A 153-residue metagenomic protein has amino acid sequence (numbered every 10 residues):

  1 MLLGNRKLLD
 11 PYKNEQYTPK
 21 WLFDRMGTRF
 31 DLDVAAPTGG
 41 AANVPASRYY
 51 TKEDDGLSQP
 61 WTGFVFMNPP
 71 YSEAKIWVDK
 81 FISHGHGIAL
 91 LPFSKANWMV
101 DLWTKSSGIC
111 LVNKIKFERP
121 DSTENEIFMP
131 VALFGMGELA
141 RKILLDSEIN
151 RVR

Functional and structural regions predicted by a protein language model:
M1-R153: Class I S-adenosyl-L-methionine-dependent methyltransferase catalytic core
